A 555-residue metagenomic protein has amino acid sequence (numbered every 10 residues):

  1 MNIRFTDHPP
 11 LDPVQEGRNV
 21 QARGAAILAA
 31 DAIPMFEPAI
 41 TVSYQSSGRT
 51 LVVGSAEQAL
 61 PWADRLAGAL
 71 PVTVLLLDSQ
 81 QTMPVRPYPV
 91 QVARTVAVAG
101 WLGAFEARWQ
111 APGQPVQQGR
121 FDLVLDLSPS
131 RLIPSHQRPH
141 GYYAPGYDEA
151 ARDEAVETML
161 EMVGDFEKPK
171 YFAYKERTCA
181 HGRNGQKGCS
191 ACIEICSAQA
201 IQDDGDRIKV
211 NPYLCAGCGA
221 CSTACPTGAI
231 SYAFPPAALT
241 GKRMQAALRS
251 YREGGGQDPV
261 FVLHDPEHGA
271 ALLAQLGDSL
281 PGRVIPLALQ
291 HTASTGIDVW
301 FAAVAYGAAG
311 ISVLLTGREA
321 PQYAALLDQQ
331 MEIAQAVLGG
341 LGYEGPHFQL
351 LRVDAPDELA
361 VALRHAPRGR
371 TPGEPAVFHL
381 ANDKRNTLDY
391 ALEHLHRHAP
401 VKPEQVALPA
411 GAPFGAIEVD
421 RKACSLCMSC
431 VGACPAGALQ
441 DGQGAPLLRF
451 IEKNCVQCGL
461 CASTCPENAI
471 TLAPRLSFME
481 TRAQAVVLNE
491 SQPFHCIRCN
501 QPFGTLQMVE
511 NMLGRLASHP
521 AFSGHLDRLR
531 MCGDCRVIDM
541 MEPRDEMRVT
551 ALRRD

Functional and structural regions predicted by a protein language model:
M1-A29, Q202, D206-T240: Helix-enriched interaction subdomains in cytosolic or periplasmic regions, typified by TIR/SEFIR signaling/NADase cores
M1-P71, L75-I195, Q199, D258-A271 (+7 more regions): Ferredoxin-type iron-sulfur electron-transfer modules and their immediate structural context
L51, T73-L76, L287-A288, G310-L315: Short hydrophobic alpha-helical runs that function as membrane-insertion/retention elements
G205-K209, G444-R449, V486-E490, E510-L529: Short linker/helix segments within small regulatory modules
P212-C215, G219, E452-C458, F522-D539: Cysteine-rich micro-motifs
Y232-G256: A contiguous, basic/glycine-rich beta-loop/short-helix subdomain that forms a polymer-engagement track
V260-A293: Mobile, glycine- and charge-enriched loop segments and immediately flanking short secondary-structure elements within
G282-I285, A308-A309, T316, L327-D357: Long C-terminal interaction/binding lobes of large macromolecular proteins
